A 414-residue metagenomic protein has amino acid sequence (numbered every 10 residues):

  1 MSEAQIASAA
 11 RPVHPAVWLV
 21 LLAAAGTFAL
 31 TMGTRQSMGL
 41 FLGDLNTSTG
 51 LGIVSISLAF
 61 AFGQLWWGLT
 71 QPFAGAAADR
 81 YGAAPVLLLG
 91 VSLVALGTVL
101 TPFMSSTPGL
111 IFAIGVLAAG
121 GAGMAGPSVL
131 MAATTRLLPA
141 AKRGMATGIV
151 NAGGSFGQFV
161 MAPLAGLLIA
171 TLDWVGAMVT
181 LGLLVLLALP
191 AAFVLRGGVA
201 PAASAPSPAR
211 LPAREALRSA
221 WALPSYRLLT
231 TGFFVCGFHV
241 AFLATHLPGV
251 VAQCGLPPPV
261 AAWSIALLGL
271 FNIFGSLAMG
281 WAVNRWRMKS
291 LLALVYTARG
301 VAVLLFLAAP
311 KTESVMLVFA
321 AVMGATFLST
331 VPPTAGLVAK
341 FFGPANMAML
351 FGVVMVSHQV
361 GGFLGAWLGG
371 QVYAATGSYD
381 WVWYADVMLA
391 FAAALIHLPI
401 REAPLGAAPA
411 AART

Functional and structural regions predicted by a protein language model:
Q36, Q64-P72, F159, G269-L277 (+1 more regions): Residue-level signature of mid-helix packing/kink "hotspots" within the transmembrane helices of 12-pass Major
M38-L42, L223-M279: Extracytoplasmic gate region of multi-pass secondary transporters
T70-G82, S276-R287, A374: Helix-to-loop junctions at the C-terminal end of transmembrane segments in multipass secondary transporters
S92-S105, A298-K311: C-terminal ends and interior cores of transmembrane alpha-helices in multi-pass membrane transporters/permeases
G97, G109-A125, F234, V315-S329: Hydrophobic core of transmembrane alpha-helices in multi-pass small-molecule transporters, especially MFS/SLC-type
I114-A152, L337, G343: Cytoplasmic helix-loop-helix junction between adjacent transmembrane helices in 12-TM secondary transporters
V150-A200: Helix-loop-helix hairpin linking two adjacent transmembrane segments in secondary transporters
R196-E215, G406-A412: Flexible cytoplasmic inter-helical loops of multi-pass small-molecule transporters
